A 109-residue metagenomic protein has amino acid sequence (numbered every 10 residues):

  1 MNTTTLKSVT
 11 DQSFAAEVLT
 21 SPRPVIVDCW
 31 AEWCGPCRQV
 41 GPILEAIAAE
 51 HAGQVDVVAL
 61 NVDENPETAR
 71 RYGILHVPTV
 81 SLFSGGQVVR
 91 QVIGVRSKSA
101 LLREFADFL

Functional and structural regions predicted by a protein language model:
M1-D56, E64-T79, S84-L109: Proteins that catalyze or organize thiol-disulfide redox chemistry and the adjacent proteostasis machinery handling
L60: Cofactor-binding loops of NAD(P)H-dependent oxidoreductases, dominated by short-chain dehydrogenase/reductases
